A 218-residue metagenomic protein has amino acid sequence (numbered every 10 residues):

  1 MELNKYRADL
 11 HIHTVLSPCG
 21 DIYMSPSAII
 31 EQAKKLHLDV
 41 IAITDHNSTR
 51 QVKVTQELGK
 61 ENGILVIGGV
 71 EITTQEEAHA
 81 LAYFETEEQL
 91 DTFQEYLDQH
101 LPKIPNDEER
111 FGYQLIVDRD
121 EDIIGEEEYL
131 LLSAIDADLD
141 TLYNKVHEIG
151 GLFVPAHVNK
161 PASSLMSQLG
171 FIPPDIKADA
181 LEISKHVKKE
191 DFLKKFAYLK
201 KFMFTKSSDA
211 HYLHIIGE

Functional and structural regions predicted by a protein language model:
M1-E76, L169-I176, K189: An N-terminally biased module of ancient metal coordination in phosphate/nucleic-acid-related enzymes
K5, L58-A180, V187, A197: Extended substrate/RNA-proximal surfaces in nucleic-acid metabolism proteins
H11, D45, A82, F153 (+1 more regions): Conserved, mostly hydrophobic/aromatic
V15-S17, Q89, K188, Y212-L213: Short, acidic Gly/Pro/Ser/Thr-rich loop/turn segments
D21-M24, I30, L181-K201: Short, motif-level signal for alpha-helix interfacial/capping segments enriched in acidic residues and aromatics/proline
A42-T44, P155, E182: Conserved beta-strand positions in the central sheet of alpha/beta enzyme cores
A162-S164, K189-F192, Y212-G217: Short active-site-adjacent structural elements
F202-E218: Short acidic/histidine-rich active-site segments
